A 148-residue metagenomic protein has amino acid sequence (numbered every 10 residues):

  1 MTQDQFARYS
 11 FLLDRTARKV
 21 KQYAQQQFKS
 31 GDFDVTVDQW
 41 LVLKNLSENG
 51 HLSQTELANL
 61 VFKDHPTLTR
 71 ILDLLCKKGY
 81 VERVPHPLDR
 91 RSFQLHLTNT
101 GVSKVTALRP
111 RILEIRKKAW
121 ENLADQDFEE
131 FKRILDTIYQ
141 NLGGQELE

Functional and structural regions predicted by a protein language model:
M1-G31, N45: N-terminal leader segment of winged-helix/HTH proteins
M1-Q5, Q126-E148: C-terminal regulatory/oligomerization modules of transcriptional regulators
Y9, D38-Q39, T100: N-terminal positioning helix adjacent to the helix-turn-helix/winged-helix DNA-binding module
Q26-V35, K117-A124: Short amphipathic alpha-helical boundary/capping segments
H51, D73-R133: Charged, amphipathic alpha-helical coiled-coil/dimerization segments
Q54: Helix-turn-helix DNA-binding elements, focusing on the entry/boundary residues of the two helices that contact DNA
A58: The alpha-helix within a helix-turn-helix
P66: Key DNA-contact positions within bacterial/archaeal DNA-binding proteins
